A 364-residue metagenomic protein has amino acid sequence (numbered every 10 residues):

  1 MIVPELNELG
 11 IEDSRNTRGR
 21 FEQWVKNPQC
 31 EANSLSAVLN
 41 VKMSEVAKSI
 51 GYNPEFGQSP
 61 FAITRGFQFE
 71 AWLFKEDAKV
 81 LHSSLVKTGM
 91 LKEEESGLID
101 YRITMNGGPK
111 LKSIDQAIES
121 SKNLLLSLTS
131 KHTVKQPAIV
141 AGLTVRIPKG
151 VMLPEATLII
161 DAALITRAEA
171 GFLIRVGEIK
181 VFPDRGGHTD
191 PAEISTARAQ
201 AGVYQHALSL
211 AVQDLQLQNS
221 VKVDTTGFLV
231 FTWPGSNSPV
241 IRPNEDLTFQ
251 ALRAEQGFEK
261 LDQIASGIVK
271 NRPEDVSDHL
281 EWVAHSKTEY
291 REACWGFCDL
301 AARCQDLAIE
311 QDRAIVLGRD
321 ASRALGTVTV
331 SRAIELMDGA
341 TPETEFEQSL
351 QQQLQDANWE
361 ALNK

Functional and structural regions predicted by a protein language model:
M1-A168: Metal-dependent nuclease catalytic cores that hydrolyze phosphodiester bonds in DNA/RNA, characterized by
R18, E22, S36, E70 (+10 more regions): Generic detector of well-ordered alpha-helical segments enriched in charged/polar residues, highlighting helical
C30, S113, D190, L215-N219 (+2 more regions): Alpha-helix capping and helix-coil boundary motifs
A141-F258: Mg2+/Mn2+-dependent nuclease catalytic core
P243-F297: Polybasic (Lys/Arg-rich)
E274-K364: Long, compositionally biased intrinsically disordered regions
